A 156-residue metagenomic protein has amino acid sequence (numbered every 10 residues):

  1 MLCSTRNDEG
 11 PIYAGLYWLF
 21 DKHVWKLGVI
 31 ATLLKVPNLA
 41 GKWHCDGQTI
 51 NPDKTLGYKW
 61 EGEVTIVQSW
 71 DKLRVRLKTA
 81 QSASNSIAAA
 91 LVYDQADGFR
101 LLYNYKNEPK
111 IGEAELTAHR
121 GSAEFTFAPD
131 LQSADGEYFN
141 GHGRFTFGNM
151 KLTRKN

Functional and structural regions predicted by a protein language model:
M1-A40, Q48-N51, K155-N156: Amphipathic/hydrophobic helical signal segments and adjacent flexible N-terminal regions that mediate secretion
K22, R120-T126, D130-N156: Edge beta-strand at a domain terminus
K35-W60, L77-T79, A134-N140: Tryptophan-anchored aromatic micro-motifs
K42-H44, E63-T65, R74-R76, R100-N104 (+3 more regions): Beta-strand secondary-structure signal
G47-N51, I66-W70, T79-Q81, N107-P109 (+2 more regions): Beta-strand elements of well-folded, non-transmembrane domains
T55-D94: N-terminal glycine/threonine-rich, aromatic-flanked beta-hairpin/loop signature
T65-K72, D94-G98, F125-S133, K155-N156: Short, solvent-exposed coil/turn segments at beta-strand boundaries
T79-A128: Contiguous, well-ordered beta-strand patches that form the walls/edges of small beta-barrel/beta-sandwich domains
